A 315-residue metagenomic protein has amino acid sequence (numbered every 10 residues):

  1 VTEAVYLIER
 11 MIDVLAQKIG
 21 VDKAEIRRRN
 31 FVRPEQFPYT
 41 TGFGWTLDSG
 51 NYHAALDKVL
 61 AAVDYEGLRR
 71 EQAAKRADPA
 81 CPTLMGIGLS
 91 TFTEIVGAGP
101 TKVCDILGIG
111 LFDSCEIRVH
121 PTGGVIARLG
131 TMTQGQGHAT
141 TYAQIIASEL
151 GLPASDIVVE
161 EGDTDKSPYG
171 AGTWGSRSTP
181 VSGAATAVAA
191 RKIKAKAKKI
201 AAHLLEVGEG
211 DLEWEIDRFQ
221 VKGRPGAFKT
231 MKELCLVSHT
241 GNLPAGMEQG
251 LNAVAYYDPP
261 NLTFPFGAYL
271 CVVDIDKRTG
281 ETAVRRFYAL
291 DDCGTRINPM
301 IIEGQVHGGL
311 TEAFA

Functional and structural regions predicted by a protein language model:
V1-A54, A61, G67-A315: Cofactor-binding beta-sheet edge motifs in enzyme active sites
